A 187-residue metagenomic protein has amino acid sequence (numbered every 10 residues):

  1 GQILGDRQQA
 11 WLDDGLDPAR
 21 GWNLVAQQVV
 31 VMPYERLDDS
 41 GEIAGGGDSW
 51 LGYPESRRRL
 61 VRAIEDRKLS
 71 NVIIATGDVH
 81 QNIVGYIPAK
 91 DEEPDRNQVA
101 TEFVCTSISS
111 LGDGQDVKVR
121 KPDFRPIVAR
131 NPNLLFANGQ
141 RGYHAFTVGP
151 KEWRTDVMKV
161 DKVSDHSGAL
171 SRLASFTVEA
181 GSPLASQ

Functional and structural regions predicted by a protein language model:
G1-Q187: Metal-dependent phosphoester/phosphodiester hydrolase catalytic core
